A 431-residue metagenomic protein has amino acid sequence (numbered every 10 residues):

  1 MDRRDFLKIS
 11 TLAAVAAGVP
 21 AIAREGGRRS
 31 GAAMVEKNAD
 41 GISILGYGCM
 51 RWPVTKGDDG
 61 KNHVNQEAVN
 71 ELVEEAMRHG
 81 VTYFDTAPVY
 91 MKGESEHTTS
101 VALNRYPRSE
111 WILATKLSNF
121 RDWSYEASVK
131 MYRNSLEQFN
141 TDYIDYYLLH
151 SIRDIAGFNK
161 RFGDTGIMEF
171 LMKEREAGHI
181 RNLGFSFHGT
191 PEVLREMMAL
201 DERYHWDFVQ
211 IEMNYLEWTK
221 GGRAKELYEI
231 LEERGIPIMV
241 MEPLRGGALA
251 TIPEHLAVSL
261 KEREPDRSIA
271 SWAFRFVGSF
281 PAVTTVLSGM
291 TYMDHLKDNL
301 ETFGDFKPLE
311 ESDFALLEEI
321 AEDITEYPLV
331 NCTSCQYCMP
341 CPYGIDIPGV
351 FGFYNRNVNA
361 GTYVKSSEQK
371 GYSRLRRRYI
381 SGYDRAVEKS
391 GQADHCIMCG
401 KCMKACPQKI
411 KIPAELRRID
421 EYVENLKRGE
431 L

Functional and structural regions predicted by a protein language model:
M1-W111, F170, E176: N-terminal binding-site loop/beta-alpha segment at the start of enzyme catalytic domains that lines or forms
Y47, F84, T99, L113 (+6 more regions): Conserved, mostly hydrophobic/aromatic
Y47, T86, T115, Y146-L149 (+3 more regions): Conserved beta-strand positions
K56, D122-M239, I252-L256, E264-P265 (+1 more regions): Glycine/proline-rich, positively charged, aromatic-decorated active-site loop/lid region on the catalytic face
Y83-Y90, R181-S186, Q210, T285-L287 (+1 more regions): Short catalytic-loop micro-motif centered on adjacent basic/acidic residues
Y90, Y106-Y125, V129, H150-S151: Structural motif corresponding to the early beta-alpha repeats
R203-H205, E226-L431: Structured C-terminal cap/extension of enzyme domains
